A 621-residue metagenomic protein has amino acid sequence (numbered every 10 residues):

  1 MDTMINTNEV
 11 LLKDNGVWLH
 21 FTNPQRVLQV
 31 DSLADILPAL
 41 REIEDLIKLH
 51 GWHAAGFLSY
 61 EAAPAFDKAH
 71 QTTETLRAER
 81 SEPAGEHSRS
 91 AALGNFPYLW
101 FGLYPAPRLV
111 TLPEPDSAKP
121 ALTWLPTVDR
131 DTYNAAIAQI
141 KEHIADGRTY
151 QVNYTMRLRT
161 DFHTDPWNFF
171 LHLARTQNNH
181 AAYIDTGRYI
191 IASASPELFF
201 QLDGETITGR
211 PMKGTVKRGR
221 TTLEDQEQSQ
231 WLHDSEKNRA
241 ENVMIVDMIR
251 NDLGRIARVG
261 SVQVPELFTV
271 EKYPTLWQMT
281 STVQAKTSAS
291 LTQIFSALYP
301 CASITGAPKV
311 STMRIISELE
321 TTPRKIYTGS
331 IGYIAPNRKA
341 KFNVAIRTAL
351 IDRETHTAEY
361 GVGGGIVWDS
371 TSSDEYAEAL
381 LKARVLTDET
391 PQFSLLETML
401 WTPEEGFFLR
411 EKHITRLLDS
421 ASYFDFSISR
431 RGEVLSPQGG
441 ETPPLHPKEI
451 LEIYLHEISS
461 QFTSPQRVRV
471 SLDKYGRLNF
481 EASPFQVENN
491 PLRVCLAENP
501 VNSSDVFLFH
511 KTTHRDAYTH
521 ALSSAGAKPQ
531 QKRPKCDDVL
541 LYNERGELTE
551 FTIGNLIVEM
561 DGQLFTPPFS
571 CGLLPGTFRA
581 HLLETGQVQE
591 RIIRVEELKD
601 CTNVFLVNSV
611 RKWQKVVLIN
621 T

Functional and structural regions predicted by a protein language model:
M1-L76, L93-T398, L541-N543: Extended alpha-helical targeting/anchoring segments, especially N-terminal organellar/secretory targeting helices
M4, T73-L76, S429, P443 (+1 more regions): N-terminal compositionally biased, intrinsically disordered segments and leader/signal-like regions
R77-R80, R89, R430-R431, R533: Basic polycationic patches enriched in arginine
R80-E82, S88-A92, F96, L435-P437 (+2 more regions): Short, low-complexity intrinsically disordered segments enriched in A/P/G/S/L with frequent Arg, especially at protein
P83, L93-L99, S427, D473-Y475: Extracellular interaction modules
N238, G432, P437-G439, N502: Residue-level detector of alpha-helix boundary/anchor positions
N242, T275, M279, D374 (+3 more regions): Helix-start/capping segments and mature chain N-termini
